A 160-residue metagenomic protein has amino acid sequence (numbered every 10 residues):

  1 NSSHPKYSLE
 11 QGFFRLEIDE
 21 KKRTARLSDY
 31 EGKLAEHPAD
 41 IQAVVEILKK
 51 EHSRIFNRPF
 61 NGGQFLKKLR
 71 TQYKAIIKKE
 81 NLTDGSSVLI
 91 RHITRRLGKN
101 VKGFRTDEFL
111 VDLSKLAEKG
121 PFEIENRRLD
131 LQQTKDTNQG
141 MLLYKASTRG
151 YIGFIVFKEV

Functional and structural regions predicted by a protein language model:
S2-Q11, N81-I90, E123-Q132: Short glycine-rich, low-complexity/disordered patches
S2-T71: Long, low-complexity, charged/polar intrinsically disordered regions in eukaryotic proteins
A25-L27, G32, R95, E108-V111 (+1 more regions): Hydrophobic transmembrane signal anchors and adjacent membrane-proximal interface regions, especially in viral
P59-R96: Positively charged, polyanion-binding regions of nucleic-acid-associated proteins
K102-E118: Short amphipathic alpha-helical interaction segments
K115-V160: C-terminal engagement modules used by replication, chromatin/transcription, nuclear envelope/ESCRT, and ubiquitin
